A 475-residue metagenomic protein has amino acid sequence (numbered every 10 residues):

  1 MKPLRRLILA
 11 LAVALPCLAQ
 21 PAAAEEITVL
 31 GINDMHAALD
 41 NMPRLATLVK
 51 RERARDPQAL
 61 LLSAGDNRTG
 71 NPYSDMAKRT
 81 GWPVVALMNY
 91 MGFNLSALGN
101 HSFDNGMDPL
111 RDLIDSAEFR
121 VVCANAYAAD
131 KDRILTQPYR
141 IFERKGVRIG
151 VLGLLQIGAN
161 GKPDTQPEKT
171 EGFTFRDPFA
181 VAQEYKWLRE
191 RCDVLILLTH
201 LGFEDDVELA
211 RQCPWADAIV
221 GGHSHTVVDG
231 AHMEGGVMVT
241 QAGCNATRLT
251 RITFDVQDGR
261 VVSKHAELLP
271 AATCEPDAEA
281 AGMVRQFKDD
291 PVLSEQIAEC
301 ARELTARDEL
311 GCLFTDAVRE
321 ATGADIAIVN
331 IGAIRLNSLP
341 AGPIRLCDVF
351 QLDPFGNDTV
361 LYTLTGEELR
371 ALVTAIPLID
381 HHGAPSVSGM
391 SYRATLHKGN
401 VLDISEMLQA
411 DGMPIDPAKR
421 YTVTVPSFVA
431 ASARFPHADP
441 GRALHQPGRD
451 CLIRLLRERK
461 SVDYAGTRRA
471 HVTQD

Functional and structural regions predicted by a protein language model:
M1-L9: Bacterial N-terminal signal peptides that target proteins for export
I8-C17: Bacterial N-terminal signal peptides
A23-G282, D308-A317, A327, T363 (+3 more regions): Acidic, metal/ion-coordinating pockets
E26-T28, A38-R53, E118-N125, Q137-Y139 (+1 more regions): Feature captures C-terminal
G31-N33, K169, E299-L304, P354-D358 (+1 more regions): Glycine- and acidic
P291-E309: Glycine-rich phosphate/diphosphate-binding loops and the adjacent beta-loop-alpha structural elements that coordinate
